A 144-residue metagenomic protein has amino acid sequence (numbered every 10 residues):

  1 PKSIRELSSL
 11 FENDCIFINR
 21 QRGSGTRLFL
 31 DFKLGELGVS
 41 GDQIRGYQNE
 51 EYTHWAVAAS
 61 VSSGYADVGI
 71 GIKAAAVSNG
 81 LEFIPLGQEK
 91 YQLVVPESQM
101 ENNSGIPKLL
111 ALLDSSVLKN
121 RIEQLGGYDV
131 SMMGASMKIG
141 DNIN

Functional and structural regions predicted by a protein language model:
P1, C15, E89-L93: Small-molecule pocket liners
P1-R5, V39, S98-S104: Short helix-loop capping/hinge motifs at secondary-structure junctions, enriched in acidic/polar residues
K2-S8, D14-I16, S116-N144: N-terminal hydrophobic or amphipathic helices and topogenic motifs
L7-L30: Short loop->beta-strand "edge-of-pocket" segments that line small-molecule binding or catalytic clefts across diverse
G41-T53: Short beta-strand-to-loop elements that line the ligand-binding cleft of bilobed periplasmic-binding protein-like
A58-Q88: A ligand-binding cleft/hinge motif common to bilobed small-molecule-binding domains
L81-A111, V130-K138: Periplasmic-binding protein-like
